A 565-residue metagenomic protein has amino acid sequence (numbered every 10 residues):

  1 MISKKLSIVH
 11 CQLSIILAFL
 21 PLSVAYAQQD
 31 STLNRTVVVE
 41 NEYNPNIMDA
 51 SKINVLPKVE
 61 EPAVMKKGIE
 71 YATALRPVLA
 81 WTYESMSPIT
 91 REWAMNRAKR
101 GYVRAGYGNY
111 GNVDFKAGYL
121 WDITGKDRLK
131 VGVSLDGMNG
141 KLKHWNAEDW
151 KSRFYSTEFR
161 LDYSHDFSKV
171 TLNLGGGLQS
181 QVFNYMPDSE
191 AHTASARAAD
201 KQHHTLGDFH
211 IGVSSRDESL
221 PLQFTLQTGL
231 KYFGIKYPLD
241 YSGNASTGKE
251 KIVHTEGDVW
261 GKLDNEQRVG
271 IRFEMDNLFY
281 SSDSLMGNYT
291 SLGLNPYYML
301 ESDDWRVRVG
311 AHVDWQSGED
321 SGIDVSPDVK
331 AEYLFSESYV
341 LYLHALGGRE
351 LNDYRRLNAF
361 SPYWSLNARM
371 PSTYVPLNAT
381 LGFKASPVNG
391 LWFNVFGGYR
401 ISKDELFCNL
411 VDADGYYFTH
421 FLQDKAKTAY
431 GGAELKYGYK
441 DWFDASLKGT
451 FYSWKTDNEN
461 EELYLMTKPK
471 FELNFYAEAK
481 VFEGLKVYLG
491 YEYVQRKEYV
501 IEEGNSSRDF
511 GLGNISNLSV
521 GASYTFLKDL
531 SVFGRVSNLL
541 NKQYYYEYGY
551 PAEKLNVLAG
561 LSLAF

Functional and structural regions predicted by a protein language model:
Y26-W93: N-terminal periplasmic/intermembrane-space "pro-region" immediately following the signal or transit peptide
Y83-S85, A94-V103, Y107-W145, K151-T157: Outer-membrane beta-barrel translocator/receptor signature
R97, Y107-G111, D149-Y155, A199-G207 (+9 more regions): Short sequence motifs at beta-strands and strand-loop junctions characteristic of Gram-negative outer-membrane
A98, V103, R306, D314 (+2 more regions): Exposed, low-structure sequence patches enriched in small/polar residues
A117, F159-L161, F209-V213, V253-V259 (+7 more regions): Membrane-embedded beta-strands of outer-membrane beta-barrel proteins, especially the hydrophobic/small aromatic
D122-K143, R268-L278, D283-Q316, D441-S453: Surface-exposed extracellular loop regions of Gram-negative outer-membrane beta-barrel proteins
G125, S168-K169, E218-L222, N265-Q267 (+6 more regions): Short coil turns and loop connectors of transmembrane beta-barrels in diderm outer membranes and organellar homologs
M138-K141, W145-E158, L172-Q223, K231-E250: Flexible loop and strand-edge segments within Gram-negative outer membrane beta-barrel domains
